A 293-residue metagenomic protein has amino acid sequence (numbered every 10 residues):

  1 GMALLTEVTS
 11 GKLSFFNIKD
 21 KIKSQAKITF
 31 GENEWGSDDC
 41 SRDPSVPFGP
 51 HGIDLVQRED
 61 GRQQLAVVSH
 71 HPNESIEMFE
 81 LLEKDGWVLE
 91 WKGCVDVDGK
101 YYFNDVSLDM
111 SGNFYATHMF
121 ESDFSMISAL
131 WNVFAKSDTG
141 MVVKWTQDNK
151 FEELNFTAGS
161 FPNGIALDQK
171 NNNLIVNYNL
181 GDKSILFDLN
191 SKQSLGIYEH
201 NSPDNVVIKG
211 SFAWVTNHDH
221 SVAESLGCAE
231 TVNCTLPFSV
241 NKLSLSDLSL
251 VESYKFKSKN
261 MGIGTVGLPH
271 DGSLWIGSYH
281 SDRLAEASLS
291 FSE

Functional and structural regions predicted by a protein language model:
G1-V8, V67-V68, A116-S137, T216-T235 (+1 more regions): Short, conserved, GDST-rich strand-edge loop motifs in beta-rich repeat architectures
T9, G49, P72, Y102 (+7 more regions): Beta-rich catalytic cores
K12-E59, N205: Blade-loop segments of beta-propeller domains
I18-K21, L81-D85, W145-N149, D188-K192 (+2 more regions): Short loop/turn segments that connect beta-strands within beta-propeller blades
K23-V46, K92-G99, M119-F120, T139 (+2 more regions): Surface-exposed loop and turn segments in beta-propeller and other repeat-based domains that flank or scaffold
V56-R62, L108-S111, Q169-N171, I208-G210 (+1 more regions): Residue-level detector of Asp-centered blade-edge/turn motifs that repeat once per structural unit in beta-propeller
H200-Y254, S258: Loop/turn-rich, solvent-exposed surfaces of beta-rich toroidal or solenoidal domains
